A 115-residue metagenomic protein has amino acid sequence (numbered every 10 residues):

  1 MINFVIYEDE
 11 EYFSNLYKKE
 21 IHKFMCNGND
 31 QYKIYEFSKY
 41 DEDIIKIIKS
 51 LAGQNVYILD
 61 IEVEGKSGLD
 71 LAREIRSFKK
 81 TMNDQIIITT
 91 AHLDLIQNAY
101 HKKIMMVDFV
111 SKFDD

Functional and structural regions predicted by a protein language model:
M1-F4, C26-G28, G53: Short, Lys/Arg-enriched, disordered terminal segments
I2-H22: Conserved acidic segment of CheY-like receiver
F4, Y32-Y35, F109: Generic structural signal for residues in well-ordered beta-strands
I6, E36, I88-T89: Conserved SAM-binding loop
N15-F24, I44, L71-R76, I96: Short, well-ordered amphipathic alpha-helices
K18-K19, I34-V56: Acidic, metal-coordinating helix/loop segments flanking the phosphotransfer/catalytic sites of two-component signaling
M25-Y35, M82-D84: A generic structural motif
Q54-D115: CheY-like receiver
